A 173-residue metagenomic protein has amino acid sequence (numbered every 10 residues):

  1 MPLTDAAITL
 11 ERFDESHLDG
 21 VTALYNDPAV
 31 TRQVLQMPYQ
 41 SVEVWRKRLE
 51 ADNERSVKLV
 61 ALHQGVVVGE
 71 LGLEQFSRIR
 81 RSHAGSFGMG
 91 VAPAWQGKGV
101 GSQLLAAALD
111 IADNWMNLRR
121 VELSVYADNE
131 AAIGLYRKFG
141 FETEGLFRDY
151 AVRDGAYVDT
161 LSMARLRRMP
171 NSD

Functional and structural regions predicted by a protein language model:
I8-A23: A short beta-loop-alpha structural element at the N-terminal edge of CoA-dependent acyl/N-acetyltransferase catalytic
R12-S16, V34-A94, L105-A107, I111 (+2 more regions): Acetyl-CoA-dependent GNAT
A23-M37: Helix-loop element at the rim of GNAT/NAT acetyltransferase active sites that forms part of the acceptor-substrate
Q96, L123-I133, Y150-D154: Conserved beta-strand-loop-alpha-helix junction that forms the acyl-donor binding cleft
K98, S102-Q103, N114, A127-G145: Conserved active-site alpha-helix within GNAT-family acetyltransferase domains
D113-S124: Conserved GNAT acetyl-CoA-binding A-motif
A156-D173: Terminal substrate-recognition subdomain of acyl/acetyltransferases
